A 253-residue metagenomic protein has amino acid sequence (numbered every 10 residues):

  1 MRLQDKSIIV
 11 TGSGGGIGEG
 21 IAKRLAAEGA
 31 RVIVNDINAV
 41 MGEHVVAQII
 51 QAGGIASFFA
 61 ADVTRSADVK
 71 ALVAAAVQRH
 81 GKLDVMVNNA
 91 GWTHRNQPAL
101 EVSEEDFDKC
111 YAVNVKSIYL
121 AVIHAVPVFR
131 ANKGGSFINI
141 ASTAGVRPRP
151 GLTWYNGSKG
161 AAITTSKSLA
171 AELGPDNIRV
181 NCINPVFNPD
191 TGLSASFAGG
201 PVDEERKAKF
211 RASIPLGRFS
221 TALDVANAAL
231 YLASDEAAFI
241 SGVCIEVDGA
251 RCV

Functional and structural regions predicted by a protein language model:
S7, G14-G16, N38: Conserved glycine-rich cofactor-binding loop
T93-N96, R147, L230, S241-V253: Short C-terminal tail/terminal secondary-structure segment of NAD(P)H-dependent dehydrogenase/reductase domains
Q97-A99, S103-K109, A198-G199, R206 (+1 more regions): Substrate-binding pocket helix/loop in short-chain dehydrogenase/reductase
V122, S158, S166: Active-site helix of classical SDR
P127, A171-P175, A238: Alpha-helical segment proximal to the catalytic Tyr-Lys
S142: Residue(s) in the substrate-gating loop at a strand-loop-helix junction that position the organic substrate next
P175, F187-S213: A glycine/serine/threonine-rich, flexible loop-to-helix segment that serves as the NAD(P) cofactor-binding "lid"
